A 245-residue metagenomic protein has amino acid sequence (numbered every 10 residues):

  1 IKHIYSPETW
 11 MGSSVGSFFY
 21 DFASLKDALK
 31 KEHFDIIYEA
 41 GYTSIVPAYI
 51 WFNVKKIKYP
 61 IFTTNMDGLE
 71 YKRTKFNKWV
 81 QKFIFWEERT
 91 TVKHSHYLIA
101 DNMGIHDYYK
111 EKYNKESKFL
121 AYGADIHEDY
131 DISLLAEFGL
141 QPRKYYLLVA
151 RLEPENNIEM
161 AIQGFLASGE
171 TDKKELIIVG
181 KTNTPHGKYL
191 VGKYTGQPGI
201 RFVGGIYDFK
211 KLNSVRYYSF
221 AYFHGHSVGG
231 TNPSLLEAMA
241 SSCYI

Functional and structural regions predicted by a protein language model:
K2-K26, R73-V80: A short, charged, and often flexible helix/loop element on the N-terminal side of the glycosyltransferase catalytic
G16-L29, F34-D67, G230: An aromatic- and histidine-rich active-site surface loop
K26, W79-L98: Membrane-proximal helix-turn-helix segments that form the acceptor-binding/catalytic region of lipid-linked
I99, G139-A167, L176-I177: Conserved donor-binding/catalytic core segment of Leloir-type glycosyltransferases
G104, G123: Carbohydrate-associated surface elements
A124, V149, K174-K188, R201-I206: Glycosyltransferase donor-sugar binding loop
G205, N213-S219, A238: Short alpha-helical donor nucleotide-sugar binding micro-motif in glycosyltransferases
S214-G230, C243-Y244: Acidic donor-binding loop of glycosyltransferase active sites
